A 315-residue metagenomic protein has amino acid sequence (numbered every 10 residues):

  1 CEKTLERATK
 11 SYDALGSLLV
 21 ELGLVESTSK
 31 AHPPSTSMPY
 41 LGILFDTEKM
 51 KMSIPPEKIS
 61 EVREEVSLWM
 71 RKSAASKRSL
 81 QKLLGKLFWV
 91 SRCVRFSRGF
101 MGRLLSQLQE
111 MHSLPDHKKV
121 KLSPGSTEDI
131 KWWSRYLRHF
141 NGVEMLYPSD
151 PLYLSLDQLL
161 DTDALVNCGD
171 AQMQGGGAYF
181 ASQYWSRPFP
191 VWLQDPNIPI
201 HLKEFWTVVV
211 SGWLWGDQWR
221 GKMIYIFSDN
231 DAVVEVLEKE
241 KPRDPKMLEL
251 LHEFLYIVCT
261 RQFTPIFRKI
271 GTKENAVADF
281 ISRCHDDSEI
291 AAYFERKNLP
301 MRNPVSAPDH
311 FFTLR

Functional and structural regions predicted by a protein language model:
C1-E2, W213-A276: RNase H catalytic domain
C1-L22, I43-I54, V90, A232-M247: Catalytic palm subdomain of template-directed nucleic-acid polymerases, centered on the conserved carboxylate motif
C1-L5, P34-L44, G85, A171 (+1 more regions): Catalytic palm active-site di-aspartate
L15, L19, G42, V62 (+10 more regions): Mobile genetic element proteins and their domesticated derivatives, centered on retroelements and DNA transposons
P34-Y153: C-terminal reverse transcriptase regions that engage the nucleic-acid substrate
M50-L83, S113, F263, F280-R315: Flexible, low-complexity interdomain linkers flanking nucleic-acid-processing modules
L68, A181-W206, L214, A232-P245: A short, polar/acidic, helix/strand-boundary loop motif
L160-M173: Two-metal-ion RNase H-like nuclease active-site motif
